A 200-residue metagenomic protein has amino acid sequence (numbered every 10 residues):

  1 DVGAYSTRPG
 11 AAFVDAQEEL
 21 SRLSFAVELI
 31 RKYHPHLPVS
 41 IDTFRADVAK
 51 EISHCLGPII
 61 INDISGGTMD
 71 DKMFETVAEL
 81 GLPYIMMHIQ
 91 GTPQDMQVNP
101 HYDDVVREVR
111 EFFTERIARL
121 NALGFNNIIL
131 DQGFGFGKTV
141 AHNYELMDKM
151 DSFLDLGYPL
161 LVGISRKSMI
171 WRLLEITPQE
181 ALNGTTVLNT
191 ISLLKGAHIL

Functional and structural regions predicted by a protein language model:
D1-A4: N-terminal glycine-rich anion-binding loops that anchor highly charged ligand groups
T7-Y33, L37-S40, F44-D47, C55-R116 (+1 more regions): Active-site-adjacent loop and "lid" segments of alpha/beta metabolic enzymes
T114-I128: Phosphate/pyrophosphate-binding loops at sites that engage ATP/ADP/AMP, CoA/4′-phosphopantetheine, polyphosphate
I128-G137: Conserved strand-turn element in the central/C-terminal portion of the radical SAM core barrel that lines
